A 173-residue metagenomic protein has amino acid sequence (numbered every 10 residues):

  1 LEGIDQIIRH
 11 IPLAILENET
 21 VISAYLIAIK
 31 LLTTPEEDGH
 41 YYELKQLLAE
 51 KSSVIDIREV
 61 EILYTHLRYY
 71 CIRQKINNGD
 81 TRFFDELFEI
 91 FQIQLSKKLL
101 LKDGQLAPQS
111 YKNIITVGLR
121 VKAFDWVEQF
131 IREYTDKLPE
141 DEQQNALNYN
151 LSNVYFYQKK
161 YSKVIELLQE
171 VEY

Functional and structural regions predicted by a protein language model:
L1-T33: Flexible inter-repeat linkers and adjacent short helices within tandem amphipathic alpha-helical repeat scaffolds
R9-E17, A49-E61, Q92-Q105, R132-Q143 (+1 more regions): Solenoid-like repeat scaffolds
S23-I29, H66-Y70, Q109-N113, A146-Y157: "A position-specific structural signal for the A-helix of alpha-solenoid helical repeats
I29-T34, R73-N77, T116-R120, V154: Residue-level signature for tetratricopeptide repeat
R73-Q74, R82-G104, Y111: Acidic, serine/threonine- and glycine-rich low-complexity intrinsically disordered segments that serve as flexible
D80-F84, F124, Y161: TPR-repeat structural position
K112-K122, I131-E172: Alpha-helical adaptor scaffolds
